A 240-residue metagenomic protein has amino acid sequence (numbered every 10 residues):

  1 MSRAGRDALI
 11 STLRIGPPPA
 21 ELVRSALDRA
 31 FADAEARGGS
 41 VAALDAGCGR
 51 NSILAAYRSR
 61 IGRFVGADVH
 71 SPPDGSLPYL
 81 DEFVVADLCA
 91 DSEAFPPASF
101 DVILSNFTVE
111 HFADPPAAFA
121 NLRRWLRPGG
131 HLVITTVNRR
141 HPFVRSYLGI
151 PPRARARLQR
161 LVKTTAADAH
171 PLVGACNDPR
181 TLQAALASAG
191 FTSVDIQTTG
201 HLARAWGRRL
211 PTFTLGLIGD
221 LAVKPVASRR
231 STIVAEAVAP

Functional and structural regions predicted by a protein language model:
M1, A239-P240: Non-catalytic N-terminal targeting/anchoring module and adjacent flexible stem/linker that precedes the structured
M1-A98, V102-L104, F119, T198 (+1 more regions): Conserved N-terminal segment of class I S-adenosyl-L-methionine
I53-L54, S92, A113, P142-F143 (+1 more regions): Glycine/Thr-rich phosphate-binding loops of Rossmann-like dinucleotide-binding domains
F95, R124-W125: Short, charge-rich binding segments
F107-H111: Short catalytic micro-motifs in class I SAM-dependent methyltransferases
F112-A113, L126-R127: Helix-to-beta-strand junctions that scaffold the AdoMet/dcAdoMet cofactor pocket in Class I SAM-dependent enzymes
P116-N121, H131-V238: S-adenosyl-L-methionine-dependent methyltransferase catalytic module, highlighting the catalytic core
